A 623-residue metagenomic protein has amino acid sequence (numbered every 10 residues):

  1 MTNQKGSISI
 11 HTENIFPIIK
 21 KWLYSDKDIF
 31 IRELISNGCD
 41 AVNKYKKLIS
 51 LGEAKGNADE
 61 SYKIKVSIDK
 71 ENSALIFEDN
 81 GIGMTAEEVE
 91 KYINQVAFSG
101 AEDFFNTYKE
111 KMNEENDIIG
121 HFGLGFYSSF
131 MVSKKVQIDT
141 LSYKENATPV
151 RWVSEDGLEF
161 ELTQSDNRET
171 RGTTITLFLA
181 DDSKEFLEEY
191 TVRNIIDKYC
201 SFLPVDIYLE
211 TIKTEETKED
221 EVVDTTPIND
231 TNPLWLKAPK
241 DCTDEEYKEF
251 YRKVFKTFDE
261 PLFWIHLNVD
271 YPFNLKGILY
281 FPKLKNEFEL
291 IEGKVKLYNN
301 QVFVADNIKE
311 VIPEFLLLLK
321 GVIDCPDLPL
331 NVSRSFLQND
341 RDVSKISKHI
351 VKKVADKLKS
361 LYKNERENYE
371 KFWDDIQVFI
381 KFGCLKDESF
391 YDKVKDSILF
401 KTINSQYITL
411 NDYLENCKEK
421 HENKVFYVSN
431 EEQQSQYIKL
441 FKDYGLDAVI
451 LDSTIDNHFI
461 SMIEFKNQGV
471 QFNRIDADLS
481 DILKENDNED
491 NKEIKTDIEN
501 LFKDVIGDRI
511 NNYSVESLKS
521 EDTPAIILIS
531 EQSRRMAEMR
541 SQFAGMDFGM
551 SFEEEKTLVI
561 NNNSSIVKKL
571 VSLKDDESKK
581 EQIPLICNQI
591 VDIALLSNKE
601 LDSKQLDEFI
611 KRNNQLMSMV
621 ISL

Functional and structural regions predicted by a protein language model:
M1-D181, E185-F186: GHKL (Bergerat-fold) ATPase N-terminal catalytic module, capturing the glycine-rich phosphate-binding loop and acidic
I118, V136-E159, A180-K184, Y190-L623: GHKL/Bergerat-fold ATPase module in large chromosome/replication-associated machines
